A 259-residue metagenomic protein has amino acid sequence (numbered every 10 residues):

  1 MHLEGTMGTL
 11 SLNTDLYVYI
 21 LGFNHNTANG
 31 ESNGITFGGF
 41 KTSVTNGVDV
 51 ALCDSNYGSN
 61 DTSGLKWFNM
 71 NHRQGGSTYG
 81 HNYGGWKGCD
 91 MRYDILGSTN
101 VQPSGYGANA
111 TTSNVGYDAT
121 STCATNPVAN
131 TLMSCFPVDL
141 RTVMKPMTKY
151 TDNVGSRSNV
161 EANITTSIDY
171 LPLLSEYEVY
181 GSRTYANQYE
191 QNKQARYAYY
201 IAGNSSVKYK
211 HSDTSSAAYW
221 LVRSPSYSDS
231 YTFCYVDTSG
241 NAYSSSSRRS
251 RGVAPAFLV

Functional and structural regions predicted by a protein language model:
M1-V259: Collagenous Gly-X-Y triple-helix signature in extracellular proteins
